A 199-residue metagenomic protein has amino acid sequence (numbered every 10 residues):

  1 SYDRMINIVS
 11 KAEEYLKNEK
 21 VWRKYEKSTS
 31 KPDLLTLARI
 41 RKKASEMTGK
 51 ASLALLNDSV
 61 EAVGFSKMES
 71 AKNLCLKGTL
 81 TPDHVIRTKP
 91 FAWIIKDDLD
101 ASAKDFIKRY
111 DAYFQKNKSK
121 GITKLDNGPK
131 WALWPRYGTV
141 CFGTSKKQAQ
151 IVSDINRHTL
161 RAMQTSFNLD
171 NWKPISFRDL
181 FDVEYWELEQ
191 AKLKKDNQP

Functional and structural regions predicted by a protein language model:
D3-Q198: Domain-length cofactor-binding catalytic modules of enzymes
